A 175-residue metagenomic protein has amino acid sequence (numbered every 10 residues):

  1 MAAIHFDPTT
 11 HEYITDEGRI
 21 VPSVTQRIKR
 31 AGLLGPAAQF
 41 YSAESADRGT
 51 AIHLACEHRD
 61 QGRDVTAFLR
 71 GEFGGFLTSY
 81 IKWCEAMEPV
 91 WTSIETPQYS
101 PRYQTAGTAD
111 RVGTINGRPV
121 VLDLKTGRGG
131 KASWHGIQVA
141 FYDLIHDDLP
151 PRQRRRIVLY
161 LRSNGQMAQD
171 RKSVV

Functional and structural regions predicted by a protein language model:
M1-A106: Metal-dependent nuclease catalytic cores that hydrolyze phosphodiester bonds in DNA/RNA, characterized by
T96-V175: Nucleic-acid nuclease catalytic cores
